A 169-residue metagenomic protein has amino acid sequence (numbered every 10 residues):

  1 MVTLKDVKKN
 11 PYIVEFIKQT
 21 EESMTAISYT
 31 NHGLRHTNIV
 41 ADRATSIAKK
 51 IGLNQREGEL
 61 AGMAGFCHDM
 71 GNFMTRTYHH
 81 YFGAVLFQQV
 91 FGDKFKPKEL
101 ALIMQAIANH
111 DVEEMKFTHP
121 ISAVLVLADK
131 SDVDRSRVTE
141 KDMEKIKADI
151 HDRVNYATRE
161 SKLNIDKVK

Functional and structural regions predicted by a protein language model:
M1-K9, T25-Q55, C67, D93-F95 (+1 more regions): Divalent metal-dependent phosphate-bond-processing catalytic cores, especially two-metal-ion Mg2+/Mn2+ enzymes that act
I13-Q19: Active-site-adjacent bridging/hinge elements
T20, M24-I27, M63, F87: General secondary-structure edge motif
V40, R56-F87, L102-V112: His-Asp-centered metal-binding catalytic motifs of divalent-metal-dependent phosphohydrolases/nucleases
F73, H79, F91, R137-E140: Ubiquitous "structural anchor" signal
F82-Q89, D93, I121: Structured all-alpha helical bundle cores of eukaryotic regulatory proteins
K96-L100: Membrane-interface starts of transmembrane alpha-helices
